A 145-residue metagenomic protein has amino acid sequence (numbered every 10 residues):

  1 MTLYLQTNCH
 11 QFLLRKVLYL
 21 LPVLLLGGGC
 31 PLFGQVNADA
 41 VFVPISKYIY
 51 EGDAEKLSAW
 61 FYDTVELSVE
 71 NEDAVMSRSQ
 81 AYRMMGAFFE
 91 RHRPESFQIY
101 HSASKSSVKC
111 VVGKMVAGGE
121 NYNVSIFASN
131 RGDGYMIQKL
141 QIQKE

Functional and structural regions predicted by a protein language model:
M1-L14: N-terminal secretory signal peptides that target proteins for export/translocation
L13-L14, L20-K47, A59: Short, low-complexity N-terminal intrinsically disordered segments enriched in polar/charged residues
A38, Y50, A74-R78: Solvent-exposed, acidic/flexible segments
V41, I45, D53, Q80-M85: Stable alpha-helical elements in mature extracytoplasmic
D53-T64: Short, well-ordered alpha-helical segments enriched in acidic and aromatic residues
E66-A74: A short gly/proline-enriched turn/hairpin at secondary-structure junctions
Y82-N121: Surface-exposed, charged secondary-structure patches
N121-E145: Short beta-strand edge/turn micro-motifs at domain boundaries
